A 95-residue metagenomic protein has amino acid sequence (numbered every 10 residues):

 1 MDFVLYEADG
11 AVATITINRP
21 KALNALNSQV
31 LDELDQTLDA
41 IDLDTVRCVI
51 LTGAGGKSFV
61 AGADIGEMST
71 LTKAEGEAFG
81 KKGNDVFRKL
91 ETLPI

Functional and structural regions predicted by a protein language model:
M1-T52, A74, R88: Conserved CoA-thioester-binding segment of acyl-CoA-metabolizing enzymes
G53-K89: Glycine- (often His-adjacent) and acidic-residue-rich active-site loop that binds/positions the CoA thioester
E91-I95: Conserved catalytic cores of soluble enzyme domains, especially glycine-rich substrate-binding beta-alpha loops
